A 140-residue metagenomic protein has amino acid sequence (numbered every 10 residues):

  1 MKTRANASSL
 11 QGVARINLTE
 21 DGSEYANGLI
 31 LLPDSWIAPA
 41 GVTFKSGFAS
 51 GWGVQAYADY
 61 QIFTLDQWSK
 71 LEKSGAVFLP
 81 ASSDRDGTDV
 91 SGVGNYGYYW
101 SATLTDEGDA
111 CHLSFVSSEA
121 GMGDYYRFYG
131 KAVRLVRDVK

Functional and structural regions predicted by a protein language model:
K2-K140: C-terminal, surface-exposed recognition/capping segments
